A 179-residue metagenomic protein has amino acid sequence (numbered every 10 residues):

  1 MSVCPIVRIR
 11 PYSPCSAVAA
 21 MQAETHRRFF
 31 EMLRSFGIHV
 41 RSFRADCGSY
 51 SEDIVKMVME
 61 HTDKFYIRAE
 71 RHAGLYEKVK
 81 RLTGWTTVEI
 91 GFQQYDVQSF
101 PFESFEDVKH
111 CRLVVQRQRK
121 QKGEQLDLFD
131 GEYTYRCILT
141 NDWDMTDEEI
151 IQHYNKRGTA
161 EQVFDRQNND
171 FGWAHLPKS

Functional and structural regions predicted by a protein language model:
M1-G37: Electropositive, glycine- and tryptophan-enriched low-complexity nucleic-acid-binding patches
I9, G37-H39, H61, T134: Short loop/turn motifs at secondary-structure junctions
T25, F29, Y50-V58: Alpha-helical scaffold elements adjacent to nucleotide-binding pockets in ATP/GTP-utilizing enzyme cores
S35, V55-K64: Short, surface-exposed basic-aromatic patches at helix termini and helix-loop junctions that form
H39-D46, Y66: Short catalytic-loop micro-motif centered on adjacent basic/acidic residues
R44-S51, E70-A73: Acidic, metal-coordinating catalytic cores used for nucleic-acid/nucleotide bond scission and strand-transfer chemistry
H61-N169: An anionic, glycine-rich sequence signature occurring as long contiguous blocks
H175-S179: Basic, amphipathic alpha-helical segments enriched in Lys/Arg and hydrophobic/aromatic residues
